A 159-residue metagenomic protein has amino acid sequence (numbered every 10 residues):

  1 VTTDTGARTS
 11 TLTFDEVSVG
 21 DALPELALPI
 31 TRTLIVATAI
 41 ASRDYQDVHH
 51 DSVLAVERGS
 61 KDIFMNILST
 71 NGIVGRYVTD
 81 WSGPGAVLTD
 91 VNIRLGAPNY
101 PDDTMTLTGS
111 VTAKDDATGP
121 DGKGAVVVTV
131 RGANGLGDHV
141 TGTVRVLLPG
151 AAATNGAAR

Functional and structural regions predicted by a protein language model:
V1-D21, N99-R159: HotDog/MaoC-like acyl-thioester-processing domains
T2-A86, A153-R159: Hot-dog-fold acyl-thioester-processing enzymes
A27, N92, T141-R145: Well-ordered beta-strand positions in beta-sheet-rich domains
I30, L95, V146-L148: Hydrophobic residues in beta-strands and at strand termini
V78-L107: Mid-chain, well-packed structural core segment of small domains
